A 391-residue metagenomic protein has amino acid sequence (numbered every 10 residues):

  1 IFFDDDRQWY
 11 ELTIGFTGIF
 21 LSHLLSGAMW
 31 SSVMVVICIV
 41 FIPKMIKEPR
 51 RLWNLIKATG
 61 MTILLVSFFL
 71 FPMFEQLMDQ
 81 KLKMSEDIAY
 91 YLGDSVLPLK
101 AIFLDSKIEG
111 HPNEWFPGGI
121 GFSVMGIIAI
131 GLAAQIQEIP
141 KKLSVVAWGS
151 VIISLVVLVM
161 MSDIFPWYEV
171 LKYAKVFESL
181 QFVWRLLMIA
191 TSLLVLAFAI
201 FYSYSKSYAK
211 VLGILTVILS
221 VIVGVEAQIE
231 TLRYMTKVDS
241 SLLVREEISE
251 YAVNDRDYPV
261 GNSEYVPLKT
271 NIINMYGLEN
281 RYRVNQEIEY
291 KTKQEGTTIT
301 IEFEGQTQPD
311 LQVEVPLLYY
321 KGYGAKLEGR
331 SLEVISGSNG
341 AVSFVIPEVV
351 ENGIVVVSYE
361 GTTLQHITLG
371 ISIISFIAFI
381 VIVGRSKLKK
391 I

Functional and structural regions predicted by a protein language model:
I1-Q8, F20, A28, V244-N262 (+1 more regions): Proteins with a high burden of low-complexity, intrinsically disordered sequence enriched in S/T/G/P/A and R, requiring
I1-T236, I354-E360, L364-I391: Membrane-embedded transmembrane-helix bundle of lipid-linked glycan/lipid transferases
L24, L97, E109, V176-E178 (+8 more regions): Generic detection of intrinsically disordered/low-complexity segments and helix-coil linkers/edges
P72, D79, M160, K175-V176 (+4 more regions): Proline-rich low-complexity regions
R233-K291: Membrane-interface segments at or immediately adjacent to transmembrane helices that form the boundary between
I272-I391: Active-site-proximal, structured, solvent-exposed surfaces of multi-pass membrane proteins that position macromolecular
